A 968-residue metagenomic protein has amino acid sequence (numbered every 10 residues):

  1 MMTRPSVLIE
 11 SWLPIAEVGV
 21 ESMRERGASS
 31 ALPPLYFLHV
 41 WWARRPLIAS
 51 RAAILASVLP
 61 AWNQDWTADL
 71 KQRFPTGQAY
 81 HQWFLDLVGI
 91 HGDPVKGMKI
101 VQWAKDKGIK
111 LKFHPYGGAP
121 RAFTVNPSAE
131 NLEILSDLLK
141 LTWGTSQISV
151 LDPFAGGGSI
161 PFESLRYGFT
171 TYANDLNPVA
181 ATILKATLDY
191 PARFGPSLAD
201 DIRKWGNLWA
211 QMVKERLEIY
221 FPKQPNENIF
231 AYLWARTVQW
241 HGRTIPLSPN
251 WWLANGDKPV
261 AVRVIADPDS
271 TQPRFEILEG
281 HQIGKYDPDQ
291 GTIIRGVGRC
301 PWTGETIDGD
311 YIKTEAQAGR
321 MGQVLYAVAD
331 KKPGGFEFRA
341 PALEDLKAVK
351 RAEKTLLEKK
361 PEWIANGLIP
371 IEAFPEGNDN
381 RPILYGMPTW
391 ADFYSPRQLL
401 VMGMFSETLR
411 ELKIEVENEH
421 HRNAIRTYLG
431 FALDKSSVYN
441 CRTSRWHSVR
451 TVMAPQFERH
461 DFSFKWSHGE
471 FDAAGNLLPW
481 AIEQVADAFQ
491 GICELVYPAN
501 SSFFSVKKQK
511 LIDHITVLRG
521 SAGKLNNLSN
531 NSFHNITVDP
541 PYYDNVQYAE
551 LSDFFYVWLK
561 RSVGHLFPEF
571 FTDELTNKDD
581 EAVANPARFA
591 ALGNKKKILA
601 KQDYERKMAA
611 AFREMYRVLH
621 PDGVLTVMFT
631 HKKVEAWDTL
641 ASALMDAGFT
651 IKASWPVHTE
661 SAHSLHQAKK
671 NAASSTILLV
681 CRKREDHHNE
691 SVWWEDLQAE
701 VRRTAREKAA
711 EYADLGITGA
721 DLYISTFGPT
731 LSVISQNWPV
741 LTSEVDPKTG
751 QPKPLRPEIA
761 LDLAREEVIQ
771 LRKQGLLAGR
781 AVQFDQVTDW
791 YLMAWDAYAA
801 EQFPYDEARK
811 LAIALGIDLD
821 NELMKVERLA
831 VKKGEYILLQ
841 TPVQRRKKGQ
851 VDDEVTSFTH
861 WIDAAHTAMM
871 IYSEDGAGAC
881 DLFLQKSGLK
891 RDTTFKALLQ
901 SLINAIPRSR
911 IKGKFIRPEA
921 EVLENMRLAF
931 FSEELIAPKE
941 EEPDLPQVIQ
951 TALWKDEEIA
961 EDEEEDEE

Functional and structural regions predicted by a protein language model:
M2-V150, P161, L165-S529, N545-N594 (+11 more regions): Nucleic-acid modification enzymes, centered on SAM-dependent nucleic-acid methyltransferases
P153, N174, V538-P540: Conserved beta-strand/loop positions that form the S-adenosyl-L-methionine
F154-G158: Class I SAM-dependent methyltransferase "Motif I" SAM/SAH-binding loop
R561-H565, E614, L619-L625: Short glycine-dipeptide loop
H565, K596-R613: Glycine-rich S-adenosyl-L-methionine
E605-P621, S642, D646: A short glycine-rich, Lys/Arg-flanked "PGG" loop and its adjoining helix->strand segment in the class I
